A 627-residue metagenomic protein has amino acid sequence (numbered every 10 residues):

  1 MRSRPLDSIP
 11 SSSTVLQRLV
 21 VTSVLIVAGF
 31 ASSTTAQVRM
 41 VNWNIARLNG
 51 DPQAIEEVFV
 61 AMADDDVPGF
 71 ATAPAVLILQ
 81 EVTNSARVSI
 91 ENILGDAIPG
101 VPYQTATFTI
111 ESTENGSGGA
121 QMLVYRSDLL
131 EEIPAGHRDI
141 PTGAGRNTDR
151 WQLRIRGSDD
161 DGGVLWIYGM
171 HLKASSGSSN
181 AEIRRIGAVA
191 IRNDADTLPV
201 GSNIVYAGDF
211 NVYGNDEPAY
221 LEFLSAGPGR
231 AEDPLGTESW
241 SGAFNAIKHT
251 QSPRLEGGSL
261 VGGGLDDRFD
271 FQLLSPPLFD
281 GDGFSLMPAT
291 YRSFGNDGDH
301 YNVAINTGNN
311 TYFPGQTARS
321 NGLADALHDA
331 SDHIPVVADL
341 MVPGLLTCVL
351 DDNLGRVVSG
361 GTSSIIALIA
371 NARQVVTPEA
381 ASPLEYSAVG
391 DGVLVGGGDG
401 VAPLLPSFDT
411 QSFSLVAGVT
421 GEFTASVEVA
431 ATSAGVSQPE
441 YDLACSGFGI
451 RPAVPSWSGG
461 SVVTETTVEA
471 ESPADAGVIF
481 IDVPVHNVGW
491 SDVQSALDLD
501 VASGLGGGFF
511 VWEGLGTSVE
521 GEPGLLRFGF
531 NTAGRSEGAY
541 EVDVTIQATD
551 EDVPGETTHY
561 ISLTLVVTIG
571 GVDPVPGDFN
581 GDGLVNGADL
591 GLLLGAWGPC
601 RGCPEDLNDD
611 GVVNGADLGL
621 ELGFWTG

Functional and structural regions predicted by a protein language model:
R2-S23: Bacterial N-terminal signal peptides that target proteins for export
I26-V27: Repetitive helical segments and hydrophobic/amphipathic motifs
F30-A36: Sec/Tat signal peptide C-region and signal peptidase I cleavage site
A36-G344, S382: Divalent cation-coordinating acidic motifs and surrounding scaffolds that mediate Ca2+/Mg2+/Mn2+/Zn2+-dependent binding
A46, V82-N84, L129, P277-D280 (+7 more regions): Acidic glycine-/aspartate-rich tracts in secreted/extracellular proteins
P68-G69, G264, G418, R535 (+1 more regions): Structural motif
V342-P574: Feature for long, exposed domains in two main contexts
N371, V483, V567-G627: Cellulosome-associated attachment modules in secreted, modular CAZymes
